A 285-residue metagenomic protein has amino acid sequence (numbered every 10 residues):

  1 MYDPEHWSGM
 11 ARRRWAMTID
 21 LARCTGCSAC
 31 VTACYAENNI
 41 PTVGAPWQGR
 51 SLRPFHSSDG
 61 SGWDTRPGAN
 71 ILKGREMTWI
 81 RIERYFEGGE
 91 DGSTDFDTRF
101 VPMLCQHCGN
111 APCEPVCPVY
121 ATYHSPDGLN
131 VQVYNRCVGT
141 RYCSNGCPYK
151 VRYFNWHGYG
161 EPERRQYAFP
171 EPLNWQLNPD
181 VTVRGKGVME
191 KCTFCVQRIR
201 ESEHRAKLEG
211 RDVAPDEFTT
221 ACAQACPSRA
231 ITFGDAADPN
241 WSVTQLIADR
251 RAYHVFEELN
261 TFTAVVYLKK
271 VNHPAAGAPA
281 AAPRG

Functional and structural regions predicted by a protein language model:
M1-G285: Non-ligating segments of multi-cofactor redox enzymes
